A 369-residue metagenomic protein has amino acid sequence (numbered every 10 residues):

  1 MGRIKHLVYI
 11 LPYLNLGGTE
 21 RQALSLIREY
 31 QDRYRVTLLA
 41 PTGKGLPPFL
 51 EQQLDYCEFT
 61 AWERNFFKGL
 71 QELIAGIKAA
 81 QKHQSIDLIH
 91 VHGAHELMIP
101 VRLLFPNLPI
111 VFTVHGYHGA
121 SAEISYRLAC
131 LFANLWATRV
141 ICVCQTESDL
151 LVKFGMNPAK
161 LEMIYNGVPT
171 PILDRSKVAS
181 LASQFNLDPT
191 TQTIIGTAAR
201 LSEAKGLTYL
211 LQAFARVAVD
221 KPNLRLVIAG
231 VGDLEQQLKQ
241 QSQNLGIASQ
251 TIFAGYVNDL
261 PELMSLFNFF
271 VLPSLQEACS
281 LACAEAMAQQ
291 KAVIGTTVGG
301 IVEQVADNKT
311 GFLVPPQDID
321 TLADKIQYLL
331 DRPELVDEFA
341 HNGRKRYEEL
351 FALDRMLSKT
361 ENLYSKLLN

Functional and structural regions predicted by a protein language model:
Y9-G69, L150: N-terminal strand-loop element at the rim of the active site of nucleotide-sugar-dependent glycosyltransferases
G17-S25, T193, T197-R216, P222 (+6 more regions): A conserved mid-protein helix/loop that constitutes part of the nucleotide-sugar donor-binding site
H90-L97, V114: Short His-centered aromatic/hydrophobic patch
V111-T138: A conserved, positively charged/aromatic
L173-D188: A short helix/loop element that forms part of the nucleotide-sugar donor recognition site in Leloir-type
Y256, L275: Aromatic "clamp/platform" in nucleotide-sugar-dependent glycosyltransferases that forms part of the donor/acceptor
A292-G295, V305: Short hydrophobic beta-strand element within catalytic cores of glycosyltransferases and related nucleotide-activated
D307-N308, F312-I319, Y328-P333: Conserved acidic donor-binding segment of nucleotide-sugar-dependent glycosyltransferases
